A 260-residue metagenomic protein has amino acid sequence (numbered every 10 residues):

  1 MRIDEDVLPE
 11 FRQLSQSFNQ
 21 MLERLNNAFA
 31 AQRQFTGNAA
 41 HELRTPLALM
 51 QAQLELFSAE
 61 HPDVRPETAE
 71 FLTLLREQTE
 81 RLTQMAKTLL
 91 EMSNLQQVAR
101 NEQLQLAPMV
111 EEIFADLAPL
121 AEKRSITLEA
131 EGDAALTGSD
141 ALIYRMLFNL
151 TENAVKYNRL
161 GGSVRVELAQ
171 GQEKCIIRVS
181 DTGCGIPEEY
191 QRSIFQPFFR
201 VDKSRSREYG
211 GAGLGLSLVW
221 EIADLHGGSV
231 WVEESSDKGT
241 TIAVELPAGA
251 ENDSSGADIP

Functional and structural regions predicted by a protein language model:
M1-A39, L43, A48-P66, T73 (+10 more regions): Membrane-proximal HAMP signal-relay module
L8, E102-A118: A conserved beta-strand-to-alpha-helix junction within the catalytic ATP-binding
L95-E102, A135-L142: Conserved micro-motifs of the catalytic ATP-binding
L120-A130: Short conserved segments within the C-terminal catalytic ATPase subdomain
A154-V155: Short helix-loop "hinge" at the ATP-lid/N-box region of the Bergerat-fold HATPase_c
G161-E173: Short beta-strand/loop element within the Bergerat-fold HATPase_c
D181: Acidic ATP/Mg2+-coordinating residue in the GHKL
I186-R200: Short conserved segment of the HATPase_c
